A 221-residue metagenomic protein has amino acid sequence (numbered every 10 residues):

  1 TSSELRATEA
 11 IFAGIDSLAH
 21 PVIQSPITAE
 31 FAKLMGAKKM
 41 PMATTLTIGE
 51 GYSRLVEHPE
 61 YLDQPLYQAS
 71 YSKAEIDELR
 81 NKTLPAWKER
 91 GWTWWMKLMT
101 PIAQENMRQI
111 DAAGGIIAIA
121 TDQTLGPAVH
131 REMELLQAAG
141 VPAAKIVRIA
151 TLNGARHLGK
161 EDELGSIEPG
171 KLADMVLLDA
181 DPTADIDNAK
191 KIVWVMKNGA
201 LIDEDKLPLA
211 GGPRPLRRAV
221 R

Functional and structural regions predicted by a protein language model:
T1-A10, V22: Histidine/acidic-residue-rich, glycine-tolerant segments that coordinate divalent metal ions
L5-A7, I27-F31, D162-G165: Short acidic active-site motifs
G14, V129-E132, A150: N-terminal alpha-helical segment
L18, M42, D122, L136 (+5 more regions): Divalent metal-coordination and catalytic microenvironments
P21-A139, A210-R221: Active-site neighborhoods of metal-dependent hydrolases
I117, P127, P142-V147, H157-I192: Acidic, glycine-enriched loop/beta-strand segments at the rims of small-molecule binding/catalytic pockets
V195: Short aromatic-centered micro-motifs
